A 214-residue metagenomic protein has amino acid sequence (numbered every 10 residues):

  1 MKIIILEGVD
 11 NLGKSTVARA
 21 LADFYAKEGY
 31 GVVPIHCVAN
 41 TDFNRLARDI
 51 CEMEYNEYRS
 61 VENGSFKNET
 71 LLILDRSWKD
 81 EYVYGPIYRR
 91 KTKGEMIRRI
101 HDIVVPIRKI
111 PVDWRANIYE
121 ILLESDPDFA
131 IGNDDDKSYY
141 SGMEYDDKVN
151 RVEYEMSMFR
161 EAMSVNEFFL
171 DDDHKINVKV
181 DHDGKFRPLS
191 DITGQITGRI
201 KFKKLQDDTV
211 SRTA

Functional and structural regions predicted by a protein language model:
M1-I3: Pre-Walker A (Motif I) flank of P-loop NTPase domains
L6: Hydrophobic anchor at the beta1->P-loop junction of P-loop NTPases
N11: Walker A (P-loop) phosphate-binding loop of P-loop NTPases
K14: Conserved lysine of the Walker
R19-E62: Conserved substrate/cofactor phosphate-moiety recognition/catalytic segment in nucleotide-dependent phosphotransferases
R45-K93: Conserved nucleotide-sensing/catalytic segment adjacent to the nucleotide-binding pocket in NTP-handling enzymes
Y84, Y88-E161: A glycine- and Lys/Arg-enriched "phosphate-lid" helix/loop adjacent to the NTP-binding pocket of small-molecule kinases
D136-A214: NTP-dependent small-molecule kinase module
